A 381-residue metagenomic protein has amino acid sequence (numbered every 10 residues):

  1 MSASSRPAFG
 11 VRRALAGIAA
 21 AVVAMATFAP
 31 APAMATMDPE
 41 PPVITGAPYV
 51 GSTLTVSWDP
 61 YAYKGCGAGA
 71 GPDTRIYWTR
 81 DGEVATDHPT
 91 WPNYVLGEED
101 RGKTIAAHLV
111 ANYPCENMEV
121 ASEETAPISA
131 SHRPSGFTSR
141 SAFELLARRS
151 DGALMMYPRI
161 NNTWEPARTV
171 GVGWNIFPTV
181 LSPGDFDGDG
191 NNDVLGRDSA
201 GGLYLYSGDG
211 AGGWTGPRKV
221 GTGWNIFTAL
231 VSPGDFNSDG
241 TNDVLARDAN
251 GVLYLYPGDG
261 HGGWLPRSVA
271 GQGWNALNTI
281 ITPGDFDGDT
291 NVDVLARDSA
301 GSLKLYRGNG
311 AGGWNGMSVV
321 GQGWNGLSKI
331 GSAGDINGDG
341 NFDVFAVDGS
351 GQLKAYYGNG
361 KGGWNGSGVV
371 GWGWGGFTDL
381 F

Functional and structural regions predicted by a protein language model:
M1-S2, E119, L265, N315: Intrinsic disorder/low-complexity segments
A3, G10-A29, M34-R133: Ser/Thr/Pro/Gly-rich low-complexity disordered regions
S131-F381: Trp/Gly-enriched beta-strand/coil motifs that build multi-repeat beta-propeller-like domains and related W-rich binding
